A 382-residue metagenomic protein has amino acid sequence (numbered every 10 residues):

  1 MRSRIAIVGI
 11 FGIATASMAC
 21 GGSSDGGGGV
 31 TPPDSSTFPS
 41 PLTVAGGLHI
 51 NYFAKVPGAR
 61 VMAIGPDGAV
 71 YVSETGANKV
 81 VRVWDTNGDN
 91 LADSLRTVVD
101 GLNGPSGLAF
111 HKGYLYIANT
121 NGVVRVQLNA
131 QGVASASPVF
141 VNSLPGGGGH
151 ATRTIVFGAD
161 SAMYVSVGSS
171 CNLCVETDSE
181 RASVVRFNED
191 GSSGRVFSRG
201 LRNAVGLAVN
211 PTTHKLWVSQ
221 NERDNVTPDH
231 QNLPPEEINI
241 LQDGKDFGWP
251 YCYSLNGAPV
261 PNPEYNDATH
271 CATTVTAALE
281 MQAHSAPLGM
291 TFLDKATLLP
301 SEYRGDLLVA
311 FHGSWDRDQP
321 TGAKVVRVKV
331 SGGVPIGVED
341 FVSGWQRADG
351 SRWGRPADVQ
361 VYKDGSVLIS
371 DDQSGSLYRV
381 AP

Functional and structural regions predicted by a protein language model:
A14-T37: Bacterial Sec-dependent N-terminal signal peptides
V30-V44, T152, S169-N172, A182 (+6 more regions): Beta-propeller domain segments
H49, G58, G76, S94 (+11 more regions): Beta-rich catalytic cores
Y52-P57, R96-G101, F140-G147, V196-G200 (+3 more regions): Surface loop/turn motifs at the tips and blade-to-blade linkers of beta-strand repeat domains
A69-S73, Y114-I117, A162-S166, K215-S219 (+3 more regions): Conserved beta-propeller blade signature
E74-T75, T120-G122, L128, G168-S170 (+3 more regions): Short loop/turn segments immediately following the C-termini of beta-strands
A109, N121-G158, S166-S170, S193 (+1 more regions): Asp-box/WD-like beta-propeller blade repeats and closely related beta-sheet repeat scaffolds
